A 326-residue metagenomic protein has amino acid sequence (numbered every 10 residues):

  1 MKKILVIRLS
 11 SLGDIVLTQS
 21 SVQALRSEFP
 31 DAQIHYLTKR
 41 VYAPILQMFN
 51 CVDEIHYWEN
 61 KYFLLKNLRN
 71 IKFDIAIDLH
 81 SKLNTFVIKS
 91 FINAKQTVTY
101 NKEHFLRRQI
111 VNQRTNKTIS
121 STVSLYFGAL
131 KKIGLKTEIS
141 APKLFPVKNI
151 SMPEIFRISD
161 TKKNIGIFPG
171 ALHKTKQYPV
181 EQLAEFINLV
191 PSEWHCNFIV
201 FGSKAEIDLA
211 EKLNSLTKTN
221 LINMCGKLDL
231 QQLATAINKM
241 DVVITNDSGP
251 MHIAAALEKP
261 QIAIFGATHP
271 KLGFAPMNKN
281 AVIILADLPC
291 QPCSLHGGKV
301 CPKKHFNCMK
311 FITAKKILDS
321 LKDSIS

Functional and structural regions predicted by a protein language model:
M1-S326: Catalytic machinery of carbohydrate-active enzymes, primarily nucleotide-sugar-dependent glycosyltransferases
